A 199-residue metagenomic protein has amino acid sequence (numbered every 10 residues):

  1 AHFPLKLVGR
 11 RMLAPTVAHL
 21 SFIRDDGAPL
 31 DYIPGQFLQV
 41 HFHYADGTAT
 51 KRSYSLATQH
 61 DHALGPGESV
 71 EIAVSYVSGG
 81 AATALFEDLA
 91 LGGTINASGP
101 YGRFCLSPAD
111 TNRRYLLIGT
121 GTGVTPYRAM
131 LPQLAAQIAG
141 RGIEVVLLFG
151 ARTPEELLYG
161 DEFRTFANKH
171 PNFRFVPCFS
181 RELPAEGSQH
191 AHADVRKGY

Functional and structural regions predicted by a protein language model:
A1-F3, V145-Y199: Reductase modules of NAD(P)H-dependent flavoproteins
A1-L91, R152, S180-R181: Ferredoxin-reductase
R24, G99, G119, F149-A151 (+1 more regions): Short, structured patches in soluble enzyme cores that scaffold and shape functional sites
L38, I95-S98: Generic structural signal for buried aliphatic residues
E71, N96, L116, V146-L148 (+1 more regions): A structural signal for isolated positions on well-ordered beta-strands in alpha/beta enzyme cores
G99-T111: A short, basic/flexible loop-to-alpha-helix module at the beginning of a structural domain
T120-T125: Ser/Thr-glycine-rich phosphate-binding loops at phosphate-binding pockets of nucleotides, nucleotide cofactors
P126-I138: Histidine-anchored nucleotide/phosphate-binding helix
